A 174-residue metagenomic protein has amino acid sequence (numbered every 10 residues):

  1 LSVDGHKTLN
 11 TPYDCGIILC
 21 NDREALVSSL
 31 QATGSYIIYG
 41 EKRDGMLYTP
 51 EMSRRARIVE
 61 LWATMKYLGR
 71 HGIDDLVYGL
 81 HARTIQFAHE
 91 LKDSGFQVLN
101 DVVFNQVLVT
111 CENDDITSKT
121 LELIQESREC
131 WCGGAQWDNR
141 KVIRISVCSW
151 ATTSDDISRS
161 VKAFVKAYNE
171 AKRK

Functional and structural regions predicted by a protein language model:
S2-S94, L99: Active-site C-terminal subdomain of aminotransferase-like
A63-T64, L108-V109, I143-V147: Short, hydrophobic beta-strand segments
S94-Q97, E129-G134: A short linear hydrophobic-aromatic micro-motif
F96-I124: Conserved PLP-binding catalytic core of the aspartate aminotransferase-like
N100-N105, Q136-V142: Short Gly/Ser/Thr- and Asp/Glu-enriched loop/turn motifs at secondary-structure junctions
S118-E126, S158-V165: Short amphipathic alpha-helices in soluble, non-transmembrane regions that often serve as interface/regulatory elements
I124-C132, V165-K172: A common structural junction motif
W137-K174: PLP-dependent enzyme catalytic core of the Aspartate aminotransferase-like
